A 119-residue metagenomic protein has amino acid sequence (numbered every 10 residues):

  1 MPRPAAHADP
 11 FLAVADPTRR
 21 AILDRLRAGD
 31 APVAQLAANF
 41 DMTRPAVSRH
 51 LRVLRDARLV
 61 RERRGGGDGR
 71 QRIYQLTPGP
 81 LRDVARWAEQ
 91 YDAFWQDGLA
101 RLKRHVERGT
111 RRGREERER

Functional and structural regions predicted by a protein language model:
M1-A6, R25, D30-Q35, N39-R44 (+2 more regions): C-terminal regulatory/oligomerization modules of transcriptional regulators
P4-H7, G67-G69: Short, solvent-exposed coil/turn segments
H7-V14: Short amphipathic alpha-helical boundary/capping segments
A15, G65-R86: Short, cationic-aromatic polyanion-contact patches
A15-D16, T43: Alpha-helical hinge/cap motifs
R20-I22: Pre-recognition alpha-helix immediately N-terminal to the DNA-recognition helix within helix-turn-helix or winged-helix
L51-R52: Short, hydrophobic-biased segments on the C-terminal half of alpha helices that form "recognition helices"
